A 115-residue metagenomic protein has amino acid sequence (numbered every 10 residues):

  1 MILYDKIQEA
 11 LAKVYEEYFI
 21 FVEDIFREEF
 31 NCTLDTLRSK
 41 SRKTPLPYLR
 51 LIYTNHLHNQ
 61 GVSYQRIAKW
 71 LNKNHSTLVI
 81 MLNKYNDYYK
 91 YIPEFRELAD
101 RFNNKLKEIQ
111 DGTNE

Functional and structural regions predicted by a protein language model:
M1-D24: General nucleic-acid-binding
A12-E16, K43-P47, I92: Conserved phosphate/pyrophosphate-binding and hydrolysis machinery centered on Walker-type P-loop NTPases, extending
R27-R50: Short, Lys/Arg-enriched anionic-surface-contact patches
P45-V62: Short, amphipathic alpha-helical "recognition" segments used to contact nucleic acids or chromatin
H58, L82-N83, Y89: DNA major-groove recognition helix of helix-turn-helix
Q65-W70: Short alpha-helical "recognition helix" segments of helix-turn-helix
N74-L78: Helix-turn-helix DNA-binding helix
Y88-N114: Short Lys/Arg-enriched helix C-cap and helix-to-coil transition segments that create basic nucleic-acid-contact patches
